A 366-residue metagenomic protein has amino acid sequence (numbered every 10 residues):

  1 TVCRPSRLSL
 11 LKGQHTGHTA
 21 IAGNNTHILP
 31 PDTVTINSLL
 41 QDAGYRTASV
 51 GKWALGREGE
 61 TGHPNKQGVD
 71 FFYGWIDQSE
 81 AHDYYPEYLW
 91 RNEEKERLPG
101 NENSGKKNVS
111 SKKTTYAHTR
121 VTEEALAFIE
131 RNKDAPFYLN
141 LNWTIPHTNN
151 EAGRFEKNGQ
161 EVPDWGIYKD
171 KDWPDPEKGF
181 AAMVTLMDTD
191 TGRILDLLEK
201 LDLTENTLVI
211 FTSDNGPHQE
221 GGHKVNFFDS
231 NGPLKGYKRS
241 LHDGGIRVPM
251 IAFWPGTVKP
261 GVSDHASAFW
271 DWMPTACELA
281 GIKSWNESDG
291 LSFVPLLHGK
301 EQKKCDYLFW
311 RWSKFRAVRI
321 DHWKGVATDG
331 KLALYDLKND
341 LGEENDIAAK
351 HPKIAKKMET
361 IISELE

Functional and structural regions predicted by a protein language model:
T1-A333, N339-E366: Formylglycine-dependent sulfatase
